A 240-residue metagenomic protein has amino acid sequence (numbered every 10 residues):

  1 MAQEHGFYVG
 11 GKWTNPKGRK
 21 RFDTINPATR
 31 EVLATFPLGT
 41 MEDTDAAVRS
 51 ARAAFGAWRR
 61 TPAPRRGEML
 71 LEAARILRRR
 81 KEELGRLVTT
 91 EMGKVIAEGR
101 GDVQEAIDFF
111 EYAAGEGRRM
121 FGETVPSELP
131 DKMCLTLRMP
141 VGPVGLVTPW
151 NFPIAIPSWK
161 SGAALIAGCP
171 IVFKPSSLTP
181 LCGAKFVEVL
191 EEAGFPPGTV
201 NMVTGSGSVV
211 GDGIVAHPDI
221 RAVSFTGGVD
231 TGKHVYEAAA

Functional and structural regions predicted by a protein language model:
M1-T35, E68, G122-V147: Terminal low-complexity tails and localization/encapsulation signals of metabolic enzymes
Y8-V9, D23-N26, V32, F36-A46 (+2 more regions): Histidine- and aromatic-rich ligand-binding microenvironments
W13, F55-W58, W150, W159: Signature tryptophan residues that serve as conserved aromatic anchors
K20, A28, T40, V95 (+3 more regions): Residue-level detector of flexible, active-site-proximal loop/helix-junction positions within diverse enzyme catalytic
N26, K81, A114, T148 (+1 more regions): Short, small-residue-rich loop/turn micro-motifs
E31-M120, D131: Glycine-rich loop-to-alpha-helix module at the N-terminal edge of alpha/beta enzyme cores
G122-A240: Rossmann-like NAD(P) dinucleotide-binding subdomain of oxidoreductase/dehydrogenase enzymes
